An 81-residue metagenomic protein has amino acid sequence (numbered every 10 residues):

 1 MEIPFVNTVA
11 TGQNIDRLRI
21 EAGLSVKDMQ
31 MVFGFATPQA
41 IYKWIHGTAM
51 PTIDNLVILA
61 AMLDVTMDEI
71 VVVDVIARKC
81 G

Functional and structural regions predicted by a protein language model:
M1-A22: A short, Lys/Arg-rich alpha-helix, primarily the initiator
M1-F5, A61, V71-G81: Short, charged recognition helix plus adjacent turn of helix-turn-helix-like nucleic-acid-binding domains
Q13, L24, A36, P51-D54: Residue-level signal for the short linker/turn that defines the boundary of a DNA-recognition helix
D16, K27, V57: Residues within the helices of the helix-turn-helix
R19, Q30, A60: The alpha-helix within a helix-turn-helix
G23-K43: Short alpha-helical DNA-recognition segment
W44-I45, N55, D74: DNA major-groove recognition helix of helix-turn-helix
D54-E69: DNA major-groove recognition helix of helix-turn-helix/homeodomain DNA-binding modules
